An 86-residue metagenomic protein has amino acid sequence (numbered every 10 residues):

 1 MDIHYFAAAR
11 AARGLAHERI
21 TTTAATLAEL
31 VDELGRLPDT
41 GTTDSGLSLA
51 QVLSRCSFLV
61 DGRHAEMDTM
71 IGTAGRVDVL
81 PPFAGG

Functional and structural regions predicted by a protein language model:
M1-G85: Ubiquitin-like/PB1-type beta-grasp interaction modules and other compact soluble beta-rich domains
